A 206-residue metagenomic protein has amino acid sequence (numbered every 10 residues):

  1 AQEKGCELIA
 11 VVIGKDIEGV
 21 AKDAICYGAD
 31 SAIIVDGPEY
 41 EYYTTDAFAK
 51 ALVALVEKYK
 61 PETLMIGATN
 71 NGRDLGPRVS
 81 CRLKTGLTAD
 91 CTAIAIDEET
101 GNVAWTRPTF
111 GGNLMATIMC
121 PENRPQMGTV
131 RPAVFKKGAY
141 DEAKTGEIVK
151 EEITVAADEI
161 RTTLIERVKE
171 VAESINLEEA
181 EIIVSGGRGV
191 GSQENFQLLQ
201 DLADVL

Functional and structural regions predicted by a protein language model:
A1-L206: N-terminal glycine-rich FAD/FM-binding segment characteristic of electron-transfer flavoproteins
